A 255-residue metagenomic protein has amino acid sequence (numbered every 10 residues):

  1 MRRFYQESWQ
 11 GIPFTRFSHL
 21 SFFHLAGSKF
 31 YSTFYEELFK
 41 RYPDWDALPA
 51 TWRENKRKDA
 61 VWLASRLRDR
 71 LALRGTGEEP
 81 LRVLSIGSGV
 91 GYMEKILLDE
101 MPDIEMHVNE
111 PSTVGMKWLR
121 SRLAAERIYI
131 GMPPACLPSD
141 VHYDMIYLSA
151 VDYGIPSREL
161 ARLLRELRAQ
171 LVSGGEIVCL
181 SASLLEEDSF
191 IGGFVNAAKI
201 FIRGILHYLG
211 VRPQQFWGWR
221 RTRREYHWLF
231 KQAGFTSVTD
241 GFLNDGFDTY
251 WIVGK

Functional and structural regions predicted by a protein language model:
M1-L81, S85-P138, V178-K255: Class I (Rossmann-like) S-adenosyl-L-methionine-dependent methyltransferase catalytic domain, capturing the SAM-binding
Y147: A conserved beta-strand element that flanks and buttresses the S-adenosyl-L-methionine
A150-G154: Short catalytic micro-motifs in class I SAM-dependent methyltransferases
P156-R158: Short N-terminal helix/helix-N-cap motif within the alpha/beta-hydrolase-1
A161-S173: A short glycine-rich, Lys/Arg-flanked "PGG" loop and its adjoining helix->strand segment in the class I
